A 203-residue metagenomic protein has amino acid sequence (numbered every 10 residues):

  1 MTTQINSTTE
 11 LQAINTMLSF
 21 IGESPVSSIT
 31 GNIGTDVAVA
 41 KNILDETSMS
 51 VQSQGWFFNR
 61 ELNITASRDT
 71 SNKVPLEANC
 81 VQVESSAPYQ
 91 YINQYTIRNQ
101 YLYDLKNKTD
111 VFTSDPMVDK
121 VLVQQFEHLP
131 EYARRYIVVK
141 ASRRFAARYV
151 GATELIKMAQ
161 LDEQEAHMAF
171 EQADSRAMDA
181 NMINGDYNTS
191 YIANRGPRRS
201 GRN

Functional and structural regions predicted by a protein language model:
M1-N42, R195-N203: Short, extreme N-terminal leader segments that mark the start of a protein/domain
Q4-S7, A13, T96-N203: Internal mixed-charge
I29-G31, Q90-N93, S114: N-terminal start-of-chain detector that recognizes signal peptides and the immediate post-cleavage beginning
T30-T35, E61, E154-A159: Short, glycine/acidic-rich hinge or "gate" loops at secondary-structure transitions that mediate conformational
V37-K108, L129, A133-Y149, H167: Divalent metal-cofactor coordination and adjacent catalytic microenvironments
